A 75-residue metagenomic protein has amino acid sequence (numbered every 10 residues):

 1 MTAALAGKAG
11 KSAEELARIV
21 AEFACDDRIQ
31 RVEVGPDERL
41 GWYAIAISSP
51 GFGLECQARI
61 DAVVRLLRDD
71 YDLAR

Functional and structural regions predicted by a protein language model:
T2-R31: N-terminal acidic leader/helix
G35-R75: Detector for the mature cores of small, proteolytically processed and post-translationally modified peptide effectors
